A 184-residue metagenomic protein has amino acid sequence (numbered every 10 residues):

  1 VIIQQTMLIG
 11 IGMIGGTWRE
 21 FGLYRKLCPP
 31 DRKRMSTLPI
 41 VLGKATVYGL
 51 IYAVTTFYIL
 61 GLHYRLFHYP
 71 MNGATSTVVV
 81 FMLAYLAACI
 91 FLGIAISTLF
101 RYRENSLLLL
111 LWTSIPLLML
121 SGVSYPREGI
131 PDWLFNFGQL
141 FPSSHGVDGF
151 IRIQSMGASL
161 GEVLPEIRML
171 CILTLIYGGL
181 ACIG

Functional and structural regions predicted by a protein language model:
V1-A74, S159-E166, G179-G184: Transmembrane helix-boundary elements of multi-pass transport/secretion proteins, especially ABC-type permease modules
L50, Y58-L62, P70-G184: Membrane-spanning alpha-helical segments of multipass transporters and channels
